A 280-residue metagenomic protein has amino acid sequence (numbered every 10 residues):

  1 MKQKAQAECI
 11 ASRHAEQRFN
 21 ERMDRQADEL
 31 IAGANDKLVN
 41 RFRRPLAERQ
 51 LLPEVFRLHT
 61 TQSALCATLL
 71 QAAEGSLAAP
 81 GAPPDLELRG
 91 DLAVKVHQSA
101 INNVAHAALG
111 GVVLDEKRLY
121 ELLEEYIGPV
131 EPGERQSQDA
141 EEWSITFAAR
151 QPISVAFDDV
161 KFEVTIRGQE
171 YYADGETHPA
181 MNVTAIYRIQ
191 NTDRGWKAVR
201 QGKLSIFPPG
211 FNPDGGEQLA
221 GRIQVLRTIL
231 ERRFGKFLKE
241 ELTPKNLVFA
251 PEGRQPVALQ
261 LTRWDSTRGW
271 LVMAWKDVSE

Functional and structural regions predicted by a protein language model:
K2-K203, F207-E280: Extended, low-charge, aliphatic-rich alpha-helical segments
